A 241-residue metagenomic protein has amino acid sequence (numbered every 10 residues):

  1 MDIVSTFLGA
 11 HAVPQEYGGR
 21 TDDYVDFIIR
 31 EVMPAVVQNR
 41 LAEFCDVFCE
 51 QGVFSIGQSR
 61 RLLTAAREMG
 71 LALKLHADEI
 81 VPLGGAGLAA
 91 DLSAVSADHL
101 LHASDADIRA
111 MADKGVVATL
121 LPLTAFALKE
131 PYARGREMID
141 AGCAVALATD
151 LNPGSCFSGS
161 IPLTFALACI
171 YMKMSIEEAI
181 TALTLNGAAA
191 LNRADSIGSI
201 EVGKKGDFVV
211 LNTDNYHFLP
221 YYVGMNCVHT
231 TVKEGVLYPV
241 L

Functional and structural regions predicted by a protein language model:
M1-G84: Metal-coordinating catalytic core of metallo-dependent amide/deamination hydrolases
F7-H11, P122, V232-G235: Residues at the C-termini of beta-strands that transition into short coil/loop
A72, P82-S196, L211, N215-F218 (+2 more regions): Active-site-adjacent C-terminal substructures of enzyme catalytic domains
F208: Short glycine-/small-residue motifs
V228-L241: Short peripheral tails and domain-boundary helices/loops at the edges of structured domains
